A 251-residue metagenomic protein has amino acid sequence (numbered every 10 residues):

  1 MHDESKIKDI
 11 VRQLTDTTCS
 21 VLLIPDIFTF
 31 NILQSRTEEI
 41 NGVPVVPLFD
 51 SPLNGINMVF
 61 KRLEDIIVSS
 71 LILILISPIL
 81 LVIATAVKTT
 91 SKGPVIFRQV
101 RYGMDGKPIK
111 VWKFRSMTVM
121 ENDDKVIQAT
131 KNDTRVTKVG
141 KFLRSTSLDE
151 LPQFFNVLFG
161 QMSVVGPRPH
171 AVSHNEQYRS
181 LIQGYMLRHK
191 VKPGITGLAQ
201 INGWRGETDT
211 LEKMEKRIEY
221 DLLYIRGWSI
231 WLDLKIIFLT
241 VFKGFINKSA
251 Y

Functional and structural regions predicted by a protein language model:
M1-S77, Y251: N-terminal hydrophobic signal-anchor/signal peptide
T17, I66, S70, S77 (+4 more regions): Structured helix-beta-strand junction loops
P25, P44, P78, P94 (+3 more regions): Proline-centered helix-kink/hinge sites
F28-T29, S35-E38, F97-R135, T196-R217: Short, glycine-rich, amphipathic interfacial segments at transmembrane boundaries or analogous
V45, V136-V139, E219: Residue-level signal for cytosolic alpha-helical hairpin/rod architecture
N57-E121, N156, I230-Y251: A hydrophobic, helix-centered structural microdomain
T130-K192, I236-G244: A short, structured surface patch at a secondary-structure boundary
F159, G184-Y251: C-terminal terminal-structure detector
